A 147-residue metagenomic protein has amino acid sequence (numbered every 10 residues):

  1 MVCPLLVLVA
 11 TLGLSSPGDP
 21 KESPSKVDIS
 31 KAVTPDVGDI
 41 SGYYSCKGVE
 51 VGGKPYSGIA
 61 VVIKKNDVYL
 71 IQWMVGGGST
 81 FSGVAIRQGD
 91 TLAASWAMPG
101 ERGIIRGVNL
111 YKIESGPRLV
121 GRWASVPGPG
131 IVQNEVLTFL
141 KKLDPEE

Functional and structural regions predicted by a protein language model:
M1-L5: Bacterial N-terminal signal peptides that target proteins for export
L8-E22: Bacterial Sec-dependent signal peptides at the C-terminal "C-region" and cleavage site
K21-E147: Central antiparallel beta-sheet cores of small beta-barrel/beta-sandwich binding domains
